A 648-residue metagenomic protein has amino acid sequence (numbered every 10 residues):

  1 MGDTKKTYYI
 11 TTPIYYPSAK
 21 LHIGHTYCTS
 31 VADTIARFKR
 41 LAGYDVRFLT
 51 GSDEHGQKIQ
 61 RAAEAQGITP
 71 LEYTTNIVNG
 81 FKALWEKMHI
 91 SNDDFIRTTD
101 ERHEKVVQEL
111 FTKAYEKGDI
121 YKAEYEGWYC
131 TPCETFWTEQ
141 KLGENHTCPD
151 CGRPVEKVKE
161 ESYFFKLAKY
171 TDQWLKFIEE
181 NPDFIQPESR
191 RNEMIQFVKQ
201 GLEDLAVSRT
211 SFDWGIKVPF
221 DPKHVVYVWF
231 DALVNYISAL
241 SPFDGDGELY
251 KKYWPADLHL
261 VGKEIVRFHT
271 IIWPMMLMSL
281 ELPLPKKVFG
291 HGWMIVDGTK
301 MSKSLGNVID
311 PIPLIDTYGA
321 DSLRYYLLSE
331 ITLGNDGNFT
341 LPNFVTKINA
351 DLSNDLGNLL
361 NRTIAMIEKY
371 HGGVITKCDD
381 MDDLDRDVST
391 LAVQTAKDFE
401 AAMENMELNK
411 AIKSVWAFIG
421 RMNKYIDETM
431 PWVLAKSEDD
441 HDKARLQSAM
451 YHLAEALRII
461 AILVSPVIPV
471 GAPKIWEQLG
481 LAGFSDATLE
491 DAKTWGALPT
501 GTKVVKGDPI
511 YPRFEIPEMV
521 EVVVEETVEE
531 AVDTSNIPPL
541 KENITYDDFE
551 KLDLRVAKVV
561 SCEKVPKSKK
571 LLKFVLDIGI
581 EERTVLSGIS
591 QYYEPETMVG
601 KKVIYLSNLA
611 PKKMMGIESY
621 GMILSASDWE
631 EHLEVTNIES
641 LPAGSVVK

Functional and structural regions predicted by a protein language model:
M1-T4, F38-D45, Q66, P70 (+8 more regions): Secondary-structure transition/capping motifs at alpha-helix termini and the adjoining loop/turn into the next element
G2-I77, I96-F111, E116, C133 (+5 more regions): N-terminal catalytic cores of NTP/NDP-binding nucleotidyl/phosphoryl-transfer enzymes
G2-T50, R102-V106, C151, K157-K369 (+1 more regions): Structured secondary-structure scaffolds
I77-D93: A glycine-rich helix N-cap at a beta->alpha junction
K117-T171, L175: Cys/His-rich short segments
K122, W128, E330, N335 (+3 more regions): Helix-rich, typically C-terminal accessory recognition domains appended to large enzymatic cores
I475-D548: Intrinsic disorder at enzyme termini
T527-K648: Phosphate-backbone binding interfaces of nucleic-acid-interacting proteins
